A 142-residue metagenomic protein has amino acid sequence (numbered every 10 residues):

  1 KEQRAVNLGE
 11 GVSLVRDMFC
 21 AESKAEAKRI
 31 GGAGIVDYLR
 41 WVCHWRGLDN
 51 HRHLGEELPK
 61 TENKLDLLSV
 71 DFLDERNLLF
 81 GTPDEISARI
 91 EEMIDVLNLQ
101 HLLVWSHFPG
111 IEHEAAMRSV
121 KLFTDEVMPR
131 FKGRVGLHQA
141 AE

Functional and structural regions predicted by a protein language model:
K1-L99, K132-E142: An alpha-helical appendage that flanks or caps ligand/catalytic pockets
A21-S23, G110-H113: Flexible loop/turn segments at secondary-structure boundaries
H107: Flexible loop residues that form catalytic and substrate-binding hotspots at small-molecule/glycan-binding clefts
E112-G136: C-terminal helical cap(s) of enzyme catalytic domains, especially alpha/beta-barrels
